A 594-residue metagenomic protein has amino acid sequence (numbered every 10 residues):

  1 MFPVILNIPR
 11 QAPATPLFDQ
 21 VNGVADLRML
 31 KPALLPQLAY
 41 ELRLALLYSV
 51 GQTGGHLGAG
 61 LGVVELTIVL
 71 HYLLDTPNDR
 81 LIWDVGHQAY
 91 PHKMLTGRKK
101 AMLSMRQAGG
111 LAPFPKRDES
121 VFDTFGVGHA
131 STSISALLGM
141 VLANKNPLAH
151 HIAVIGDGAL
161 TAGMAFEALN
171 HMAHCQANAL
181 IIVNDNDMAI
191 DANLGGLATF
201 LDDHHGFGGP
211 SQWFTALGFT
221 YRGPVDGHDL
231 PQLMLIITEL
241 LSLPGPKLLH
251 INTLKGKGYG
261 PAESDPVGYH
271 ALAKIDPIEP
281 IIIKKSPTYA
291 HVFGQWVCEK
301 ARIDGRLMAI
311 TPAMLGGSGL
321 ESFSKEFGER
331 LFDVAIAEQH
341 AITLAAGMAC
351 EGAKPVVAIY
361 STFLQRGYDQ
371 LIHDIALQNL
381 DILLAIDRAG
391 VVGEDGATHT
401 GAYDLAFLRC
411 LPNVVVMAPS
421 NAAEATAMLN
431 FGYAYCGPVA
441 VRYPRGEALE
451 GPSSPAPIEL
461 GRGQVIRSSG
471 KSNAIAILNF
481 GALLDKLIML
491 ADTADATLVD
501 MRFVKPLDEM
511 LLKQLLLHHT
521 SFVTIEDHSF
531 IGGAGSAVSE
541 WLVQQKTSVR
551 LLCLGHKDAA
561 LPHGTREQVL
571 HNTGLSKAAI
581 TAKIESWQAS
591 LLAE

Functional and structural regions predicted by a protein language model:
F2-M94, D226-L230, K247-H250: N-terminal amphipathic, basic-rich helices that act as targeting or association modules
L44-G51, G110-G126, P147-I152, E321-A335 (+3 more regions): Glycine/charged-rich beta-loop-alpha catalytic/anionic-binding loops adjacent to active sites
G54-V63, W83-H87, P115-I134, I155-A159 (+7 more regions): Active-site nucleophile and cofactor-binding loops and adjacent substrate-binding regions of central metabolic enzymes
H56-C175, R306-L307, T311-P312, L320-E321: Cofactor-binding active-site loop characterized by glycine-rich and histidine/acidic residues
L73, Q88, D123-S286, A290-Q295 (+1 more regions): Glycine-rich ThDP/TPP pyrophosphate-binding loop and its adjacent helix/strand module within ThDP-dependent enzymes
R80, Y259-L364, Q370-L380, L478-G481: Non-catalytic terminal/interface segments that mediate subunit docking, oligomerization, and allosteric communication
A101-L111, H174-M188, A376-R388: A glycine-rich helix N-cap at a beta->alpha junction
I275, I283-K285, G393-D395, V414-V415 (+1 more regions): Peripheral docking tails and interdomain loops at the edges of cofactor- or intermediate-handling domains
